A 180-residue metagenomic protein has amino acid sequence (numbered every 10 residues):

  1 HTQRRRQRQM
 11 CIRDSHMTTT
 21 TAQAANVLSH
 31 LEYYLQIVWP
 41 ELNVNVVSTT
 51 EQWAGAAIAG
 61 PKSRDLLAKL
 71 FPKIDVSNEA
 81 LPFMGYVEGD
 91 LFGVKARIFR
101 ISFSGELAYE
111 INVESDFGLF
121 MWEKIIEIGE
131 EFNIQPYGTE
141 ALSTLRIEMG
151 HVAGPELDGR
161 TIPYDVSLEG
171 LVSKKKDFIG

Functional and structural regions predicted by a protein language model:
H1-I12: Single conserved hydrophobic/aromatic residue that forms the stacking wall/gate of nucleotide- or nucleobase-binding
R13-I179: Conserved, structured C-terminal
